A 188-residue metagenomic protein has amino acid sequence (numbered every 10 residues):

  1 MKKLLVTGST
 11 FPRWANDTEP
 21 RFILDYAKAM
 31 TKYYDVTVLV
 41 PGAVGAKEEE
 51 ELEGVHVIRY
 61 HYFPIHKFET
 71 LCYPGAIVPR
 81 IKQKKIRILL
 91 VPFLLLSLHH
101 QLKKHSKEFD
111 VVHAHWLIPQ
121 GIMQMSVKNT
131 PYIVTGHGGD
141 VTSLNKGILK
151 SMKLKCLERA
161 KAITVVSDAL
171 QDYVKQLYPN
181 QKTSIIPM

Functional and structural regions predicted by a protein language model:
M1-H61, K107, E158-A162: N-terminal subdomain of nucleotide-sugar transferases
T7-G8, A114, G136: Alpha/beta-hydrolase
S9, L117, D168: Flexible loop residues that form catalytic and substrate-binding hotspots at small-molecule/glycan-binding clefts
N16-I23, K128-I133, G138-R159: Nucleotide-sugar donor phosphate/pyrophosphate-binding loop at the beta->alpha transition of glycosyltransferases
T37-V40, H56-R59, I133-H137, K150 (+1 more regions): Donor nucleotide-sugar binding/catalytic pocket of nucleotide-sugar-dependent glycosyltransferases
P41-F93, H100: A conserved catalytic-core segment of Leloir-type glycosyltransferases
V44, I88-Q101, V111-N129: An aromatic- and histidine-rich active-site surface loop
A46-E53, S126-V127, V174-Y178: Short loop/helix-cap segments at secondary-structure boundaries that form the rim of catalytic
